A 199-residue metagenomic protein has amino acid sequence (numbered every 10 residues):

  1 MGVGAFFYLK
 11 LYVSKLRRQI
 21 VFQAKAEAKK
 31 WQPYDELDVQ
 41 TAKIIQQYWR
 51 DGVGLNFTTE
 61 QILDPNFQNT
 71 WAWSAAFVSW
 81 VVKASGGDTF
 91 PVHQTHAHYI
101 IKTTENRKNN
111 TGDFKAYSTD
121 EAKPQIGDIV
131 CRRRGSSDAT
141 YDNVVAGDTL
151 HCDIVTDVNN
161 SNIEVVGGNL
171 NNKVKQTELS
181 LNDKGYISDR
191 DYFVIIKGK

Functional and structural regions predicted by a protein language model:
M1-K10: Single-pass alpha-helical membrane anchors
L9-G87: N-terminal capping segments
I20-F22, A28, D153, I163 (+1 more regions): A broad, low-specificity signal marking well-ordered, structured residues that form hydrophobic/aromatic
Y34, I163, K175-Q176: Short acidic, gly/pro-rich beta-turn/loop elements at beta-sheet edges and active-site/ligand-binding grooves
T58-Q61, N106-D113, L181-I187: Intrinsically disordered, low-complexity coil segments
D88-N172: ...with weaker cross-activation on analogous glycine-rich loops/strands in unrelated enzymes
T177-K199: Low-complexity, Gly/Ser/Thr/Pro-rich intrinsically disordered linker/tail segments
